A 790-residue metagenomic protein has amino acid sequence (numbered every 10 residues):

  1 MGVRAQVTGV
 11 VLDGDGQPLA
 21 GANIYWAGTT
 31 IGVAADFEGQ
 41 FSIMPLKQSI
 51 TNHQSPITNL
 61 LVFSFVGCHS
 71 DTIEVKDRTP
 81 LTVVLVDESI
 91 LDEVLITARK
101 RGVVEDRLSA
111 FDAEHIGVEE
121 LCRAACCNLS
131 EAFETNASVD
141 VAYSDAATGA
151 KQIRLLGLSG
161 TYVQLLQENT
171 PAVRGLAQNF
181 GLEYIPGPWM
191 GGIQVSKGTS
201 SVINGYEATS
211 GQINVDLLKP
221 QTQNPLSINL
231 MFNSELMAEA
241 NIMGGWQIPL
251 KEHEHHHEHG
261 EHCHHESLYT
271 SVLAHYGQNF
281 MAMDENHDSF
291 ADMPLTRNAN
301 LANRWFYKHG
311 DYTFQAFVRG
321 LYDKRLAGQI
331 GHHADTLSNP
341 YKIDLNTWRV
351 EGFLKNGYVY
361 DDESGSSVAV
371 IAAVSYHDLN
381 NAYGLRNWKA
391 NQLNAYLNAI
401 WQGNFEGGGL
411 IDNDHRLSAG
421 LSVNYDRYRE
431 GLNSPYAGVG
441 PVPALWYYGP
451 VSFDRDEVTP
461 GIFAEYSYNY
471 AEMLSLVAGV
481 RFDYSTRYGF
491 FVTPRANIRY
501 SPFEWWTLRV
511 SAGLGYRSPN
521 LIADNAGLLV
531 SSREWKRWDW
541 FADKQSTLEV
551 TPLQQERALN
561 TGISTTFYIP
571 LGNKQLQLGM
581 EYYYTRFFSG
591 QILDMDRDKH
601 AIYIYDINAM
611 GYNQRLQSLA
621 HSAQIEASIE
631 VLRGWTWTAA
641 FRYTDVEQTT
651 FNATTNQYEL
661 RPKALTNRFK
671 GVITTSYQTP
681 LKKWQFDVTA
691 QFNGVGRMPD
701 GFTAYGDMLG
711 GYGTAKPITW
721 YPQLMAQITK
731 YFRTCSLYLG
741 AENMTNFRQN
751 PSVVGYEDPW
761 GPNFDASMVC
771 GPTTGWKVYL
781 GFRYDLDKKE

Functional and structural regions predicted by a protein language model:
A22-A27, V62-C68, K76-C122, S130 (+1 more regions): Short, acidic, small-residue-rich periplasmic hinge/interaction motif at the N-terminus of Gram-negative outer-membrane
F41-S42, Q48, T170-K197, L301: Short acidic/polar hinge/loop motifs at secondary-structure boundaries that mediate gating or recognition
P80-V84, L129-A132, K151-R154, F180-P186 (+3 more regions): N-terminal periplasmic accessory domains that precede and gate Gram-negative outer-membrane beta-barrel machines
S130-P171: Extracytoplasmic beta-strand/coil segments of soluble accessory domains associated with Gram-negative outer-membrane
N279-N300, F306-V368, V374-N394: Flexible loop and strand-edge segments within Gram-negative outer membrane beta-barrel domains
A369-A373, D378-N381, S501, R509 (+1 more regions): Membrane-embedded beta-barrel scaffold of Gram-negative outer-membrane proteins
N469-M473, L578-F587, D598-H600, D606-T703 (+1 more regions): Gram-negative outer-membrane beta-barrel transporters
Y516, S589, L593, F692-Y705 (+1 more regions): C-terminal beta-signal and adjacent terminal beta-strands/loops of Gram-negative outer-membrane beta-barrel proteins
